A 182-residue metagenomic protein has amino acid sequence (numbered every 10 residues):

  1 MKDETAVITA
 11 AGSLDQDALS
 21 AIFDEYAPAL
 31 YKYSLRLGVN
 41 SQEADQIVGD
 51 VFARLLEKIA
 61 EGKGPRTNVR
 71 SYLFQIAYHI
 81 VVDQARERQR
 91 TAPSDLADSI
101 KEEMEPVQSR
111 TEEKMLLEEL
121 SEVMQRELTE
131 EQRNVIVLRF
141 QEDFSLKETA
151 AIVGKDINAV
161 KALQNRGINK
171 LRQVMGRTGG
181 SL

Functional and structural regions predicted by a protein language model:
M1-A29, E122: N-terminal module of bacterial RNA polymerase sigma factors
G12-S20, Y31-D50, G64, I157 (+1 more regions): Short, charged helix-capping/linker segments at alpha-helix termini
S13, M104-V137, F144-A151: Amphipathic alpha-helical segment used for protein-protein interaction
E25-P28, L37, V137-S145: Short helix-capping/turn signature of helix-turn-helix
L30, S34, L55, I59 (+4 more regions): Hydrophobic recognition helices of helix-based DNA-binding modules
K32, Q46-A53, E57, T67-H79: Structural recognition of an alpha-helix C-terminal capping motif at a helix-to-coil junction
E61-G64, Q75-D95: Arg/Lys-rich amphipathic alpha helix in sigma70-family domain 2
T67, V82, Q132, Q141 (+1 more regions): DNA-recognition helix of helix-turn-helix
